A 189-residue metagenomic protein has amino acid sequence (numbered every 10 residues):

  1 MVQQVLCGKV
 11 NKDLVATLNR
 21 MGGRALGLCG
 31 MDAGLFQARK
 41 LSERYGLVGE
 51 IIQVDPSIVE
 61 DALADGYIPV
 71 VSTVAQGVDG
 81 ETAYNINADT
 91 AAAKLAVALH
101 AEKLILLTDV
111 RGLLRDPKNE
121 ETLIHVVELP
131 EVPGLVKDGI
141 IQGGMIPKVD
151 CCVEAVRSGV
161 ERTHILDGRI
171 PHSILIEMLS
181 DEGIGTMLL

Functional and structural regions predicted by a protein language model:
V2-L189: C-terminal catalytic "cap/lid" subdomain
